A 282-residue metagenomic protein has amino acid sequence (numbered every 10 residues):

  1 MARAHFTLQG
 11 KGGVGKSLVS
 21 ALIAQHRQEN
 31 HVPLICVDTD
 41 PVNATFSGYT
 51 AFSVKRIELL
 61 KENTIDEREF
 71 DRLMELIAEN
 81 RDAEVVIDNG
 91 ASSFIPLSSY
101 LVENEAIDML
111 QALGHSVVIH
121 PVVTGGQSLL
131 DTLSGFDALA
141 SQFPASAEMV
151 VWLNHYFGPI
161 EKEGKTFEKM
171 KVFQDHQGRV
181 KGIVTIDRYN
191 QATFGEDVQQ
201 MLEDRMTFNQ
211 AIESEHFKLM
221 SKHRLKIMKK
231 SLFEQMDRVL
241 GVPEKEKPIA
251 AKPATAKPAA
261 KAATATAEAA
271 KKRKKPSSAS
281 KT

Functional and structural regions predicted by a protein language model:
M1-R3, H115-S116: A short, charged/proline- and glycine-enriched loop that marks the coil->beta-strand transition at the N-terminal
A2-F6, V19, E29-Y100: Nucleotide-state-sensitive switch-loop elements of NTP-binding domains
T7-A21: Glycine-rich phosphate-binding P-loop
Q9, N89, P121-V123: Short glycine-centered, acidic/aromatic-flanked micro-motifs in structured strand/loop junctions that mark active-site
S17-L22, L133-D137: Short amphipathic alpha-helical segment that frequently serves as the phosphate-/nucleotide-binding helix
Q25-H26: Walker A/P-loop NTP-binding motif
I95-E196: Conserved catalytic-core segment of NTP-binding enzymes
Q199-K271, S280-T282: NTP-binding/hydrolysis catalytic cores, primarily Walker-type P-loop NTPases
